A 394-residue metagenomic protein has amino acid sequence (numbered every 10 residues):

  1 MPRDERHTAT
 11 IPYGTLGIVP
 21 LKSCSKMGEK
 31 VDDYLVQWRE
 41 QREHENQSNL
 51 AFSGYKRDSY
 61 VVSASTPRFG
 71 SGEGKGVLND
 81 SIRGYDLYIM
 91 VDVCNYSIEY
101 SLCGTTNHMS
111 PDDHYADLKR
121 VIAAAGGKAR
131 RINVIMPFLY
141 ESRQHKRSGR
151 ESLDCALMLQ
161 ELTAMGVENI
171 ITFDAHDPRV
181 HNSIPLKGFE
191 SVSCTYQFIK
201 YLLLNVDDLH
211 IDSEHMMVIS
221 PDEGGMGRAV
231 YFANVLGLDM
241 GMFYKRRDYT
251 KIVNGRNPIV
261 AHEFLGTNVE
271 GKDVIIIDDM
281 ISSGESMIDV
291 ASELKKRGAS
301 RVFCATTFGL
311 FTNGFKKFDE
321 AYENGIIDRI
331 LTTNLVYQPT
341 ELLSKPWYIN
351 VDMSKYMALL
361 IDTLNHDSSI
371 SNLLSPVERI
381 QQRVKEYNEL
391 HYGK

Functional and structural regions predicted by a protein language model:
M1-K394: PRPP-associated nucleotide enzymes
